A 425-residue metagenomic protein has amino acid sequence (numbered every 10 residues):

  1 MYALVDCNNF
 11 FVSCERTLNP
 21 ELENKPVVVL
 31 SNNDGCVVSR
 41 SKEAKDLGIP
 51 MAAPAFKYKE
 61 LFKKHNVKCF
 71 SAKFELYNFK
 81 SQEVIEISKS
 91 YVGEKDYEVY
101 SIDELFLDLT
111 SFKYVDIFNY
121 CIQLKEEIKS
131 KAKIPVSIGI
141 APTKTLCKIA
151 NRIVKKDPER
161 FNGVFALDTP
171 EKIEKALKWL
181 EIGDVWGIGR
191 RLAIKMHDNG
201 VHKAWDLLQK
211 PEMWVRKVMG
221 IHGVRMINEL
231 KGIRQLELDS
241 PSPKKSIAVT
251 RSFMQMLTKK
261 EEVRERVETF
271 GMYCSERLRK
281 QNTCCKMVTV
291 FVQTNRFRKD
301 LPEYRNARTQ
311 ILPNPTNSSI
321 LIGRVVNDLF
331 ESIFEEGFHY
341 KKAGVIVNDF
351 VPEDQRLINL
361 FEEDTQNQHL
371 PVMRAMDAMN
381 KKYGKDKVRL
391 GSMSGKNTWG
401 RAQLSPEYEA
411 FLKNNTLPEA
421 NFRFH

Functional and structural regions predicted by a protein language model:
M1-N228, L238, Q366-H425: Gly/Gly-Pro- and Ser/Thr-rich, intrinsically disordered tail segments characteristic of DNA damage-repair and tolerance
E23-K25, I134, C284-K286, N306-R308 (+2 more regions): A generic structural signal for short beta-strands and their flanking turns/coil linkers
L105-S111, A307-P313, R356-E362: Short, hydrophobic beta-strand segments
K113-D116, K299, V351-I358: Short, charged/polar, Gly/Pro-enriched secondary-structure boundary elements
P142-T145, E229-G232, C284-N295, H339-V351 (+1 more regions): A glycine-rich phosphate-binding loop feature that marks nucleotide/adenosyl-phosphate handling sites
K148-A150, D300-P302, R356: Short, well-ordered secondary-structure micro-motifs
D184, I194-H339: DNA-contacting surface of Y-family translesion DNA polymerases
R324-K382: C-terminal hydrophobic structural anchor segments that stabilize assembly/packing rather than catalytic chemistry
